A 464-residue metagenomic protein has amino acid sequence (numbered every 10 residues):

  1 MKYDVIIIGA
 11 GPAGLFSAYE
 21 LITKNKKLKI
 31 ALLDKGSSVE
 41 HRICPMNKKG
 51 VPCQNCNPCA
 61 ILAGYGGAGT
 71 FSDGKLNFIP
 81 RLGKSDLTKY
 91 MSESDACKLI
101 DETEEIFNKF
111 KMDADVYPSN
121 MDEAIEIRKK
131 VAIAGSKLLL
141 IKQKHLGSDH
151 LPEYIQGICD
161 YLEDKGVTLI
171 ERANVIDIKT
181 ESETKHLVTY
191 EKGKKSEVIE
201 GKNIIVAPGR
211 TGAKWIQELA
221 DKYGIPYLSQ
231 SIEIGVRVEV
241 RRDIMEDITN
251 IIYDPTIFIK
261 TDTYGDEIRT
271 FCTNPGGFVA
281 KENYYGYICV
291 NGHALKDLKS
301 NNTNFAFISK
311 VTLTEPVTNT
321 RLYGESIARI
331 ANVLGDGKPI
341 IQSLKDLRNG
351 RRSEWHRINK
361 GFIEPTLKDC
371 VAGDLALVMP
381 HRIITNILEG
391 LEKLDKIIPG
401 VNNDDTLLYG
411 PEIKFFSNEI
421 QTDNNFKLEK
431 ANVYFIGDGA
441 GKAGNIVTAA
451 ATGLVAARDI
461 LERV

Functional and structural regions predicted by a protein language model:
M1-P80, D122-V464: Residues forming the flavin
C56, G64-Y117: Dinucleotide-binding Rossmann-like beta1-alpha1 core, especially the glycine-rich loop that anchors the ADP
